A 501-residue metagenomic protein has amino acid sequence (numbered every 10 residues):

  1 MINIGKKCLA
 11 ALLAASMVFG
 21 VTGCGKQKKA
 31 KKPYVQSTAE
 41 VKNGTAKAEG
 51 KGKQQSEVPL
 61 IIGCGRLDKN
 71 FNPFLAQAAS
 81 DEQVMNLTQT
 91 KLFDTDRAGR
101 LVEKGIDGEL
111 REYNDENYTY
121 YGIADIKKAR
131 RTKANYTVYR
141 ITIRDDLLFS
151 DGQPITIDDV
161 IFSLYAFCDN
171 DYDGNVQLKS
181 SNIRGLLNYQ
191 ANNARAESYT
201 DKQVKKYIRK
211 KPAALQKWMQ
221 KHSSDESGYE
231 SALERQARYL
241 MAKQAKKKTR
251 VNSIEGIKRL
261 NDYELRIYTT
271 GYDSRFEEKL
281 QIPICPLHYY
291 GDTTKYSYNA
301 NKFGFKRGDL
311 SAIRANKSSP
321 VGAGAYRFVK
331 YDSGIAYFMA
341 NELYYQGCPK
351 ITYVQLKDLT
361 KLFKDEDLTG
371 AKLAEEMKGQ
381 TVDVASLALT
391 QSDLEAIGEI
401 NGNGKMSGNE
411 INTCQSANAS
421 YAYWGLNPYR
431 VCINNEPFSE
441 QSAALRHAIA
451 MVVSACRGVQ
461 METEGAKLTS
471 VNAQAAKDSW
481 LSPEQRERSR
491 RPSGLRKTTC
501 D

Functional and structural regions predicted by a protein language model:
G20-G23: C-terminal motif of bacterial Sec signal peptides marking the signal peptidase cleavage site
G25-Q27: Bacterial signal peptide processing site
E57-R66, T137-I141, V160-S163, L265-R266 (+4 more regions): Short, well-ordered beta-strand elements
L60-T132: N-terminal lobe/hinge region of extracytoplasmic solute-binding protein
R97, Q236-K246, R250-S253, D262 (+4 more regions): Gly/Pro-rich hinge or "lid" segments in bacterial periplasmic/extracellular proteins
N175-K302: Surface-exposed binding/hinge segments that line and control ligand-binding clefts or catalytic entry sites
V329-M339, K357-C432, E462: Extracellular/periplasmic solute-recognition and catalytic clefts
N435-Q485, S489-C500: Periplasmic-binding protein-like
